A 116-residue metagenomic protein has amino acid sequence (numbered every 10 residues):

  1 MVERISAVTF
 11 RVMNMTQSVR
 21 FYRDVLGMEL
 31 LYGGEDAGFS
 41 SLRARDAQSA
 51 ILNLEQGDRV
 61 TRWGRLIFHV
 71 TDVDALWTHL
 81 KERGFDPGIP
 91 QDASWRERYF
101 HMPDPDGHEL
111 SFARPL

Functional and structural regions predicted by a protein language model:
M1-V19, A47, G64-L66, L116: N-terminal beta-strand motif that seeds the catalytic metal site of vicinal oxygen chelate
V12-M15, L66-E109: Vicinal oxygen chelate
T16-E29: Amphipathic alpha-helical segments
G27-G33, P87-P90: Short secondary-structure junctions
E29-G64, E109-R114: Conserved short beta-strand elements that form part of the metal-binding/catalytic scaffold of enzyme active sites
W95, P115-L116: A short acidic/small-residue loop/turn micro-motif
